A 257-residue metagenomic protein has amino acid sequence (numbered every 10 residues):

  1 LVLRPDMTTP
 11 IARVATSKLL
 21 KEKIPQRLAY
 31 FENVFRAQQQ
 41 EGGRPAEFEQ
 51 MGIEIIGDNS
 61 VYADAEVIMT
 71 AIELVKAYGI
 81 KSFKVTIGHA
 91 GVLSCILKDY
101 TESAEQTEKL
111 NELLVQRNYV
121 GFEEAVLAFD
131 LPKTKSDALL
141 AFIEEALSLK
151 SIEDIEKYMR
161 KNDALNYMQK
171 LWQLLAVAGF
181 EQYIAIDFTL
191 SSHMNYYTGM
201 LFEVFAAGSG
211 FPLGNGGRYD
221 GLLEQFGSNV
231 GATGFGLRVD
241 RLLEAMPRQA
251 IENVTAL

Functional and structural regions predicted by a protein language model:
L1, E102-E124, F180, A206: Acidic, His- and aromatic-enriched active-site or binding-groove loops in soluble protein domains that engage sugars
L3, G88, L237: A conserved hydrophobic position in a structured secondary element of the catalytic/binding core that shapes
D6-I80, E124-L257: Positively charged, Gly/Ser-enriched RNA/tRNA-binding surfaces
P10, T70, V92-C95, K109 (+1 more regions): A general alpha-helix detector
A46-M51, I87-C95: Short, conserved phosphate-binding/catalytic loop or strand-edge motifs used in phosphoryl-/nucleotidyl-transfer
E73-K76, G91-T101: Hydrophobic mid-domain F-helix/FG-region of cytochrome P450s
S82-L93, L110, A185-L190: Short, surface-exposed recognition loops or helix-turn segments adjacent to catalytic cores
V85-G88, V115-Y119, D163: Short acidic alpha-helix initiation/capping motifs at coil-to-helix transition points, especially at protein N-termini
